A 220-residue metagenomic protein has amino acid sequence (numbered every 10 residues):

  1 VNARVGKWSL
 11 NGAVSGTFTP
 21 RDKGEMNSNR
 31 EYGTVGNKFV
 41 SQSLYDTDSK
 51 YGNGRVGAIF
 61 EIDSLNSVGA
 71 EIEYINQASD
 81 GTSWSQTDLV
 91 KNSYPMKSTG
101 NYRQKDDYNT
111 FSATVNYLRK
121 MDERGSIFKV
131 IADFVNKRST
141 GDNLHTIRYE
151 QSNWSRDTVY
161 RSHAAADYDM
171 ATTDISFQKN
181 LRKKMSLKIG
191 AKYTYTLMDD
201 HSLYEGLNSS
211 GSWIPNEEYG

Functional and structural regions predicted by a protein language model:
V1-W84, Y102-T140, A171, S176-T196: Membrane-proximal, glycine/serine-rich, low-complexity loop/turn segments characteristic of large bacterial
K23-G36, G81-M96, T140-Y149, W154 (+1 more regions): Outer-membrane beta-barrel translocator domains and adjoining extracellular loop/strand segments of Gram-negative
F39-L44, M96-R103, D157-H163, G211-G220: Extracellular loop and loop/strand-boundary signature of outer-membrane beta-barrel proteins
S43-Y45, K91, Q104-Y108, Q151-N153 (+1 more regions): Short linear motifs at secondary-structure transitions and domain/linker junctions
Y160-G220: Outer-membrane beta-barrel transmembrane domain signature of Gram-negative proteins, especially the mid-to-C-terminal
